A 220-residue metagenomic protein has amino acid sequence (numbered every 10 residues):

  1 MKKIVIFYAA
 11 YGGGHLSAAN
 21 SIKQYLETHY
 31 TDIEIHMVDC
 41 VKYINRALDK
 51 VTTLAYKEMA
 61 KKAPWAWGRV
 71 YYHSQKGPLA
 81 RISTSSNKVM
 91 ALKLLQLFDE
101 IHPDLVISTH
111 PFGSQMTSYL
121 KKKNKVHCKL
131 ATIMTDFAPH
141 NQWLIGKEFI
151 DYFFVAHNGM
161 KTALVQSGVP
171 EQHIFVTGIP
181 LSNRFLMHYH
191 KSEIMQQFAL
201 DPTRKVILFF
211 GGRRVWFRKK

Functional and structural regions predicted by a protein language model:
M1-V5: Extreme N-terminal starter segment of soluble prokaryotic enzymes
A9-A18: A short, glycine/small-residue-rich beta-strand->loop->alpha-helix junction that serves as a flexible
A10-Y11, D136, R213: Residue-level signal for short, function-critical loop segments
S21, Y25-L97: Conserved N-terminal ligand/cofactor-binding loop architecture of enzyme catalytic domains
R69-G168, H173-V176: Active-site and donor-binding regions of nucleotide-sugar-utilizing enzymes
D151-R213: A nucleotide-sugar donor-handling region in carbohydrate enzymes
W216-R218: A short, basic/aromatic alpha-helical/loop segment that forms part of the nucleotidyl-sugar donor-binding site
